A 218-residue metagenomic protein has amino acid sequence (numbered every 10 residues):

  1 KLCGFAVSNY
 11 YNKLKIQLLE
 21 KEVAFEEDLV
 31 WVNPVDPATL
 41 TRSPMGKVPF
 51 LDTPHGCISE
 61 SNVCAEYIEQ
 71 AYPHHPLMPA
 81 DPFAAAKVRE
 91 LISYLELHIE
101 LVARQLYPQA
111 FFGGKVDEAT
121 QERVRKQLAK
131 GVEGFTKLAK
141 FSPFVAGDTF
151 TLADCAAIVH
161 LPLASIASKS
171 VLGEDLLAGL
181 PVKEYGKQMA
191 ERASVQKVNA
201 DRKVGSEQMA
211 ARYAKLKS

Functional and structural regions predicted by a protein language model:
K1-K130, T136, P143-V145, L216-K217: GST-like domain detector, emphasizing the conserved glutathione-binding G-site in the N-terminal thioredoxin-like
L51, V88, F135, D154 (+1 more regions): Residue-level signal for nonpolar/aromatic packing positions in well-ordered secondary structure
L91-L95, G179-V195: Short, mixed-charge aromatic SLiMs
A103, V145-V171, L177-K183, M189: GST superfamily/GST-like fold recognition
G134-A139, S165: Alpha-helical transmembrane segments in multipass membrane proteins, preferentially the mid-helix core
S142-P143, A193: Structural motif
N199: Segments of small-molecule ligand-sensing domains
R202-S218: Acidic/histidine-enriched, glycine/proline-rich intrinsically disordered or flexible terminal extensions
